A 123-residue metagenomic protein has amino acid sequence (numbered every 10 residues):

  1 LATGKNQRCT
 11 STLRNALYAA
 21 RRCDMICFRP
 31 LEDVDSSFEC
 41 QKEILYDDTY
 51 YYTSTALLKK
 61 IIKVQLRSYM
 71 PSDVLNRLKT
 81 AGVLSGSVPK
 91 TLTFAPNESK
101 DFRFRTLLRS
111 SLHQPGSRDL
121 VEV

Functional and structural regions predicted by a protein language model:
L1-V123: DNA transaction DNA-binding modules
